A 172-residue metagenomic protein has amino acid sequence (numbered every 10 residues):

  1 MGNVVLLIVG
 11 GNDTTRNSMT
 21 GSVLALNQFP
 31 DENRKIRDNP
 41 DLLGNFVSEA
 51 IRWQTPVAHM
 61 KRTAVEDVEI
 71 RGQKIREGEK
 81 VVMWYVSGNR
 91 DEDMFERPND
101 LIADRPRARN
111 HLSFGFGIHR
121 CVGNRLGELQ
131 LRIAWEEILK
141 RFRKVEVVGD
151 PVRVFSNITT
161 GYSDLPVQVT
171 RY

Functional and structural regions predicted by a protein language model:
M1-Y172: Cytochrome P450
